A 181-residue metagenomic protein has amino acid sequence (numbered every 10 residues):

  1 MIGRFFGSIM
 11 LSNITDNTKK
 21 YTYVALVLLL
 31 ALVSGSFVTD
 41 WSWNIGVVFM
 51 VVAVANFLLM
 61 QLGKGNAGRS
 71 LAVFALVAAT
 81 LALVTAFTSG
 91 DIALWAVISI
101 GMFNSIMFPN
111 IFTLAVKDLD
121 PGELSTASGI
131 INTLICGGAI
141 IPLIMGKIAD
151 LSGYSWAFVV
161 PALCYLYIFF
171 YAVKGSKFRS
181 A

Functional and structural regions predicted by a protein language model:
M1-I14, T18-T39, N44-Q61: Transmembrane alpha-helices of Major Facilitator/SLC transporters
M10-L11, M145-G153, A157: Interfacial helix-cap and linker-helix signal at transmembrane-aqueous boundaries of multi-pass secondary transporters
K20-L32, S70-L83: Structural signature of the two symmetry-related core transmembrane helices
V38-W43, A86-A96: Helix-loop junctions at membrane interfaces in 12-TM secondary transporters
V47-A53, I92-M107: Hydrophobic core of transmembrane alpha-helices in multi-pass small-molecule transporters, especially MFS/SLC-type
M60-K64, A162-A181: Multi-pass alpha-helical transporter architecture, strongest for 12-TM Major Facilitator/SLC carriers used
S105-D120: Intracellular juxtamembrane helix-capping segments at the cytosolic ends of symmetry-related transmembrane helices
L119-L151: A late C-terminal transmembrane helix in Major Facilitator Superfamily
